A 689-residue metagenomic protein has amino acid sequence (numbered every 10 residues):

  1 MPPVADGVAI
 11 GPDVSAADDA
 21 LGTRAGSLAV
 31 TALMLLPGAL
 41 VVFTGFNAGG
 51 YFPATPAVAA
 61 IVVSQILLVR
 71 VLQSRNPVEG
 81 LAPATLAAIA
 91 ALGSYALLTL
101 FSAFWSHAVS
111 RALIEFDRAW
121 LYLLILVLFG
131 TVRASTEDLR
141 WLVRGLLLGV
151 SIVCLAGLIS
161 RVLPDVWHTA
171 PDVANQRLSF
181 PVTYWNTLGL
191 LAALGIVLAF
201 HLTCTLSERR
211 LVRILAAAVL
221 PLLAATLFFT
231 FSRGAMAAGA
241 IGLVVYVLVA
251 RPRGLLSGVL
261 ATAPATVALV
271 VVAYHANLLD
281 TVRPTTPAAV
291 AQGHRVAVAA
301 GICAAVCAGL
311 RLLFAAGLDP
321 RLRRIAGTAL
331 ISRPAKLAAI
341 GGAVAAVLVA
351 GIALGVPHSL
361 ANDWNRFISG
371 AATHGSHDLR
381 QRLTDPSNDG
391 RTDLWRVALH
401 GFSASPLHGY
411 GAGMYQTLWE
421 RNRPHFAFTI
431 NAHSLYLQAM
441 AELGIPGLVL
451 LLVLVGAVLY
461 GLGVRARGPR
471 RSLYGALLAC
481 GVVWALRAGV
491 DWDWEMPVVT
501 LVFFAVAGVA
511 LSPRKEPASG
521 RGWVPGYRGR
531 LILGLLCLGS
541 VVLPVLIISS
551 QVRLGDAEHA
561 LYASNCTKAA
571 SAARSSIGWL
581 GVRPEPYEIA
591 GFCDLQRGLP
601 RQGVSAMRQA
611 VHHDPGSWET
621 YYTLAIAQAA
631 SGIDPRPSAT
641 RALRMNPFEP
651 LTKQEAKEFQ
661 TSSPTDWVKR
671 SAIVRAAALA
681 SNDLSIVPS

Functional and structural regions predicted by a protein language model:
M1-I114, L121-L148, T169, H201-V219 (+14 more regions): Transmembrane signal-anchor hairpin modules in multi-pass inner-membrane enzymes, especially those that act on
T44-Y51, Q438-L443, G475-F503: Membrane helix-loop boundary segments at the extracytoplasmic
L100-A108, S151-L191, P221-T230, M236-A237 (+4 more regions): Membrane-interfacial helix-loop-helix modules of multi-pass inner-membrane proteins that assemble, modify, or transport
Y184, H374-I430, Y436, L443-L450: TM-adjacent membrane-interface loops and short helices in multi-pass inner/ER membrane proteins
L215, I445-A476: Hydrophobic transmembrane alpha-helices and their immediate junctions
P586, T620, L651-T652, I686: TPR alpha-solenoid repeat register
